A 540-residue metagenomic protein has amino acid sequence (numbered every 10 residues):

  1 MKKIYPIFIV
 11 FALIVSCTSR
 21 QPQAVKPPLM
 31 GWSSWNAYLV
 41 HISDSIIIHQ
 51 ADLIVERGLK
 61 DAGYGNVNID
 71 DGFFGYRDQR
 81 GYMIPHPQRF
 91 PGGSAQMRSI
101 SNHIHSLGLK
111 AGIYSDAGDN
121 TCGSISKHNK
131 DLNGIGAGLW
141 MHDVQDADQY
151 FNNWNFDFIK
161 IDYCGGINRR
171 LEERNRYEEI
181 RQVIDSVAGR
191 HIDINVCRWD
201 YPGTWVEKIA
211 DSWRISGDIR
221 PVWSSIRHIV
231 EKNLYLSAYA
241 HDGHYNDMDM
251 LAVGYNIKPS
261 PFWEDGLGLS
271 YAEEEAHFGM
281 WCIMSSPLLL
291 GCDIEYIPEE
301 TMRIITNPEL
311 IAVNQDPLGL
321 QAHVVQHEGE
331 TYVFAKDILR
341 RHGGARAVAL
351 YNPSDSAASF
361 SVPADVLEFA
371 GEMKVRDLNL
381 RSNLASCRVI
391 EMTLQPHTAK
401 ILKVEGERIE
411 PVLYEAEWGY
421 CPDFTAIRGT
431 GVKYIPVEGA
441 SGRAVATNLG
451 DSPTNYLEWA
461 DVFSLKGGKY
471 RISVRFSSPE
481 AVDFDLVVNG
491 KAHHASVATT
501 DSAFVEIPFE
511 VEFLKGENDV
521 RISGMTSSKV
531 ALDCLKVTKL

Functional and structural regions predicted by a protein language model:
M1-Q21: Bacterial Sec-dependent N-terminal signal peptides
R20-S45, L53: N-terminal module-boundary/linker segments of secreted carbohydrate-active enzymes
P28-S34, G63-D70, K110-S115, D157-D162 (+6 more regions): Structural recognition of the beta-strand scaffold that forms the well-ordered cores of secreted hydrolase catalytic
Q50, I54-R170: Aromatic-lined carbohydrate-binding/catalytic grooves of carbohydrate-active enzymes
H142, I192-D293: Glycan-recognition surfaces
D247, A252-P259, L267, Y271-G329 (+2 more regions): Aromatic- and carboxylate-lined catalytic core of secreted/periplasmic carbohydrate-active enzymes
W281-M284, L289-G291, H327-E368, H397 (+5 more regions): Carbohydrate-binding surface patches
A358, L367-V375, R388, L394-L540: Extracytoplasmic
